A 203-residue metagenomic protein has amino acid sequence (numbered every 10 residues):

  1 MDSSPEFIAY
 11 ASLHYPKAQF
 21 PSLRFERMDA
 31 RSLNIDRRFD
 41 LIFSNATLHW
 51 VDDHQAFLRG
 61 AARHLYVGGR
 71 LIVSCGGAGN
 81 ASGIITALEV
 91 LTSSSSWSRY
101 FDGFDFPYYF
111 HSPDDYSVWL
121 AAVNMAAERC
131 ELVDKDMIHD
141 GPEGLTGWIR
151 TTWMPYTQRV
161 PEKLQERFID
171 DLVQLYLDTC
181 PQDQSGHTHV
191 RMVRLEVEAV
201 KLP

Functional and structural regions predicted by a protein language model:
M1-L33, A56: Class I SAM-dependent methyltransferase SAM/SAH-binding core
E26, F43, I72: Conserved Rossmann-like nucleotide-binding pocket used by diverse enzymes that bind dinucleotide cofactors
R31-I42: A short acidic, Gly/Pro-enriched loop at the edge of an enzyme's catalytic core that lines a small-molecule cofactor
D40-Q55, C75: A short SAM/SAH-binding and catalytic strip from SAM-dependent methyltransferases
V51-D52, L65-V67: Helix-to-beta-strand junctions that scaffold the AdoMet/dcAdoMet cofactor pocket in Class I SAM-dependent enzymes
Q55, G68-D140: Conserved catalytic/acceptor-binding region of the Class I
V123-M125, G147-T151, M192-P203: Core SAM-dependent methyltransferase catalytic element
A127-Q184: C-terminal helical/coil "lid" or tail adjacent to the Rossmann-like core of SAM-dependent
